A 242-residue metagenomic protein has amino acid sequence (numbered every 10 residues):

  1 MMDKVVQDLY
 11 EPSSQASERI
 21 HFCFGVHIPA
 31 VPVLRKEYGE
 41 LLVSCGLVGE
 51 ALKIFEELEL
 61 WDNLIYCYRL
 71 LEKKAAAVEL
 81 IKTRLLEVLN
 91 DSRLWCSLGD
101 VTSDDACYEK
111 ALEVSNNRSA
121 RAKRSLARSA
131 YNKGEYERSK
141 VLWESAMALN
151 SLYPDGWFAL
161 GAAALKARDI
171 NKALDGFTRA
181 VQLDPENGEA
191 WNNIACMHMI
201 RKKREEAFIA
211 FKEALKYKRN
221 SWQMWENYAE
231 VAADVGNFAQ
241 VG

Functional and structural regions predicted by a protein language model:
F24, T83-R84, K110-V114, S145-A146 (+2 more regions): Canonical positions in the second alpha-helix
V43, R69, S103, Y131 (+5 more regions): Position-specific recognition of the canonical hydrophobic site in helix A of tetratricopeptide repeat
L60-W61, L94, A122, G156 (+2 more regions): TPR alpha-solenoid repeat register
L89, N116-N117, S151, P185 (+1 more regions): Short coil turns that delineate tetratricopeptide repeat
